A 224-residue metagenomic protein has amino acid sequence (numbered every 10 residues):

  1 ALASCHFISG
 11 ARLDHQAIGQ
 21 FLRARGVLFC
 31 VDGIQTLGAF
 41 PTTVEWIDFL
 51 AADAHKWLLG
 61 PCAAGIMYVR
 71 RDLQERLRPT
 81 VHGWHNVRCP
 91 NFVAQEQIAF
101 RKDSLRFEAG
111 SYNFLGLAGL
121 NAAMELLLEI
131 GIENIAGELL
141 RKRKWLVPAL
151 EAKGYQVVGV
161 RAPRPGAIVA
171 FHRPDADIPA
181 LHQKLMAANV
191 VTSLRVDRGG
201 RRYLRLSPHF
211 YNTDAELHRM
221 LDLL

Functional and structural regions predicted by a protein language model:
A1-I34, G38, W57: Active-site phosphate-binding strand-loop segment of PLP-dependent enzymes
F29-C30, V157, T192: Hydrophobic beta-strand scaffold residues
W46-F92: Active-site PLP attachment segment
C89-F107: The feature captures the short pre-catalytic strand/loop hairpin that immediately precedes and shapes the active-site
R101-P148: Structural signature of PLP-dependent enzymes
G137-K144, E151-A188: Conserved PLP-binding catalytic core of the aspartate aminotransferase-like
D177-A180, K184-L224: PLP-dependent enzyme catalytic core of the Aspartate aminotransferase-like
